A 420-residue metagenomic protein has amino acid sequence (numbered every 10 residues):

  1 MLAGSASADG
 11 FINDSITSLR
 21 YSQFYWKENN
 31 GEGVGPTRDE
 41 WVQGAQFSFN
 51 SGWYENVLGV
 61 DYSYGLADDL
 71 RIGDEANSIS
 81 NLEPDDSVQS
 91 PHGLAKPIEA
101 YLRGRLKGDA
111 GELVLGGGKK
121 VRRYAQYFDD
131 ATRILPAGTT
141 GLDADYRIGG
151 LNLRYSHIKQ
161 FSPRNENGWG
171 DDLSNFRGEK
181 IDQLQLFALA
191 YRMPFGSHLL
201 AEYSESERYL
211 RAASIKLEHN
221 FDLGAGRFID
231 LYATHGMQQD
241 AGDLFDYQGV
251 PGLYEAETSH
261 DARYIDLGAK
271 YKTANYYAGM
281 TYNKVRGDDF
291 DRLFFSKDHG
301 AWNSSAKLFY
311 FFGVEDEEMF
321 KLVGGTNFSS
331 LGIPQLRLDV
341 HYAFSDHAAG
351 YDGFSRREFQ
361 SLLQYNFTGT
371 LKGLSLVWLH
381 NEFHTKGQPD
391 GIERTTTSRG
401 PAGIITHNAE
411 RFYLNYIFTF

Functional and structural regions predicted by a protein language model:
G4-K119, T326-S329, L362-F367, V377-F420: Beta-barrel outer-membrane channel/assembly domains of diderm bacteria
D9-G10, S51-W53, G104-G108, D145-I148 (+8 more regions): Residue-level signature of outer-membrane beta-barrel architecture
T17, N56-G59, G108-L115, G150-Y155 (+7 more regions): Repeated loop/turn-to-beta-strand initiation elements of outer-membrane beta-barrel proteins
Q23-Y25, L115-D129, L153-Y155, K159 (+7 more regions): Transmembrane beta-strand segments that form the barrel wall of outer-membrane beta-barrel proteins
D39-A45, L94-I98, P136-T140, R147 (+6 more regions): Residues that define the transmembrane beta-barrel architecture of outer-membrane proteins
L70, R154-K180, L184, G226-S305 (+2 more regions): Outer-membrane beta-barrel translocator/channel fold
A76-L94, E112-A190, L200-A201, E205-E207 (+1 more regions): Surface-exposed coil loops of outer-membrane beta-barrel proteins
A278, Y282-N366: C-terminal structural cap/anchor segments
